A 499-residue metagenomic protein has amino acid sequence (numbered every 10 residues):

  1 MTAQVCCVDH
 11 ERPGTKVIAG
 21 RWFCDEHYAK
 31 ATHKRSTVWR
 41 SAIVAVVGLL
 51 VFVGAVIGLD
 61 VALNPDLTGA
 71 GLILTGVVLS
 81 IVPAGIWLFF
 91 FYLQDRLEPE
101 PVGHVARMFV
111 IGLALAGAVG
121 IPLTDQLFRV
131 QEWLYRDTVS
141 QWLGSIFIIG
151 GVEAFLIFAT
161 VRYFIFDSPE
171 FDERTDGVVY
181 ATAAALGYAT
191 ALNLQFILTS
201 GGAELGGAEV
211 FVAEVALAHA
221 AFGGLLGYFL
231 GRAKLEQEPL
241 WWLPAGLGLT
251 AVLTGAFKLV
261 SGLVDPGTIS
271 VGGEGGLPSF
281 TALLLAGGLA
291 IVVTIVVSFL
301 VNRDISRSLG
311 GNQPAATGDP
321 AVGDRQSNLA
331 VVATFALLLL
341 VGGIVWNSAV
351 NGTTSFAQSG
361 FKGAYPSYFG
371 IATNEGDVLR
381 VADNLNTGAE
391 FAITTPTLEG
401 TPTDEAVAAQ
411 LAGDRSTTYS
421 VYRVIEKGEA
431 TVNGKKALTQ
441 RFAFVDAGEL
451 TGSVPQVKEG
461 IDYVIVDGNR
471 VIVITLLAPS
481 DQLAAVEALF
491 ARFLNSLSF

Functional and structural regions predicted by a protein language model:
M1-T353: Hydrophobic alpha-helical segments at protein termini of multi-pass membrane proteins
G150, G360, T401-A406, S480-A488: Soluble non-cytosolic domains of exported or imported proteins
F257-K258, P266, V445-E449, D481: Short Gly/Pro-enriched loop/turn and capping motifs at secondary-structure junctions
S270-A286, L438-D446, A485-F499: A short, hydrophobic/aromatic-rich structural module that often spans a beta strand with its adjoining loop
S348-D377: N-terminal "mature-domain start" segment
G363, S367, E405, A409-G413 (+2 more regions): Solvent-exposed, polar/charged alpha-helical surfaces in well-ordered, non-transmembrane soluble domains, broadly
S367-G370, N469-F499: Surface-exposed amphipathic alpha-helical segments
N374-V473, L477: Conserved polar/disulfide-associated segments of primarily extracytoplasmic proteins
